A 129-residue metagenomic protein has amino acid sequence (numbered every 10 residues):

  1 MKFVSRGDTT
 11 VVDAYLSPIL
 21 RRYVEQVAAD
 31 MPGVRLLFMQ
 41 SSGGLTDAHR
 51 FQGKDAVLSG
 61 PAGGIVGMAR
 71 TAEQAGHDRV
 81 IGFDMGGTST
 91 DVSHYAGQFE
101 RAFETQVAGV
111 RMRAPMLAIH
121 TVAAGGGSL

Functional and structural regions predicted by a protein language model:
M1-L129: N-terminally biased helix-coil "hinge/interface" segments that flank
